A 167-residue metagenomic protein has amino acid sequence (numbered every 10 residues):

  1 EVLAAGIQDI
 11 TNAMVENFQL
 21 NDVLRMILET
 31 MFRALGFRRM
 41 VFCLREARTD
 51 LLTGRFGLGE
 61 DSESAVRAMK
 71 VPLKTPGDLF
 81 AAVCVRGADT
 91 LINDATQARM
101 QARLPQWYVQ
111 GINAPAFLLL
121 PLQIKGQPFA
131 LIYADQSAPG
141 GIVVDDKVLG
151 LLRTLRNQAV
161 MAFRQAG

Functional and structural regions predicted by a protein language model:
E1-N21, Q165: Signal-transmission linkers at sensory-effector interfaces
M14-G54: Helix-loop-beta substructure at the N-terminus of cytosolic sensory domains that couple signal/ligand detection
C43-V71, T75: GAF sensory/regulatory domain recognition with acknowledged cross-activation on helical regulatory dimers
E63-M100: Regulatory sensory and allosteric helical modules in signal-transduction proteins and certain transcription factors
A95-A116: Signal-transducing coupling segments at domain and membrane junctions
P115-I124: A short, aliphatic-rich beta-strand micro-motif
Q123-P128, A166: Flexible loop/coil segments at beta-strand boundaries within sensory signal-transduction domains
Q136-L155, A162-G167: Regulatory loop-to-helix N-cap segments in sensory/regulatory domains that couple ligand/signal detection
